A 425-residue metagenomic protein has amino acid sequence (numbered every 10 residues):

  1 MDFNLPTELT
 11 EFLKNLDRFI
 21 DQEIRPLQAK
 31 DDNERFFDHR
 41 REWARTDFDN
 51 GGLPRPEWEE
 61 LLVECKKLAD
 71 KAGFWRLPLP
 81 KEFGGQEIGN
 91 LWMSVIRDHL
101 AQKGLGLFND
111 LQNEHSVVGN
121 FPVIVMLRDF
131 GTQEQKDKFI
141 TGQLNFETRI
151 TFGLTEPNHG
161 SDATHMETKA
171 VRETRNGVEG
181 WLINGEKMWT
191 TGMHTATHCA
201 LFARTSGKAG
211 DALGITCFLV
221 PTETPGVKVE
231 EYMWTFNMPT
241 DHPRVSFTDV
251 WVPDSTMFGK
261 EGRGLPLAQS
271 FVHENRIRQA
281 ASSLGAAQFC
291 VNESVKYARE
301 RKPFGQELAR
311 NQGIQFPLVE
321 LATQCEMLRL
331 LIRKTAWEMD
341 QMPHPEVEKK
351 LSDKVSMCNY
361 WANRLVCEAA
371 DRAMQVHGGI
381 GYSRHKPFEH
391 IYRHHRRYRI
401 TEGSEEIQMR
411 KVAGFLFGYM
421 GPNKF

Functional and structural regions predicted by a protein language model:
M1-F108, S116-V117, F130-Q135, G142-E147 (+5 more regions): Alpha-helical interface subdomain recognition
F146-L154: A short, Trp-centered hydrophobic/proline-enriched beta-strand micro-motif
N158-E167: Active-site-adjacent elements of ketosynthase-type condensing enzymes
G160, M188-H194, F236-N237, E274-R278 (+1 more regions): Glycine-rich phosphate/pyrophosphate-binding beta-alpha loops
T168-R172: A structural signal for short hydrophobic beta-strand segments in well-ordered beta-sheet cores
E179-V229: A short core secondary-structure module
E223-P253: Flexible, small-/acidic-enriched active-site or ligand-binding loops
D249-L267: Long, acidic (Asp/Glu-rich), low-complexity accessory segments flanking structured domains
